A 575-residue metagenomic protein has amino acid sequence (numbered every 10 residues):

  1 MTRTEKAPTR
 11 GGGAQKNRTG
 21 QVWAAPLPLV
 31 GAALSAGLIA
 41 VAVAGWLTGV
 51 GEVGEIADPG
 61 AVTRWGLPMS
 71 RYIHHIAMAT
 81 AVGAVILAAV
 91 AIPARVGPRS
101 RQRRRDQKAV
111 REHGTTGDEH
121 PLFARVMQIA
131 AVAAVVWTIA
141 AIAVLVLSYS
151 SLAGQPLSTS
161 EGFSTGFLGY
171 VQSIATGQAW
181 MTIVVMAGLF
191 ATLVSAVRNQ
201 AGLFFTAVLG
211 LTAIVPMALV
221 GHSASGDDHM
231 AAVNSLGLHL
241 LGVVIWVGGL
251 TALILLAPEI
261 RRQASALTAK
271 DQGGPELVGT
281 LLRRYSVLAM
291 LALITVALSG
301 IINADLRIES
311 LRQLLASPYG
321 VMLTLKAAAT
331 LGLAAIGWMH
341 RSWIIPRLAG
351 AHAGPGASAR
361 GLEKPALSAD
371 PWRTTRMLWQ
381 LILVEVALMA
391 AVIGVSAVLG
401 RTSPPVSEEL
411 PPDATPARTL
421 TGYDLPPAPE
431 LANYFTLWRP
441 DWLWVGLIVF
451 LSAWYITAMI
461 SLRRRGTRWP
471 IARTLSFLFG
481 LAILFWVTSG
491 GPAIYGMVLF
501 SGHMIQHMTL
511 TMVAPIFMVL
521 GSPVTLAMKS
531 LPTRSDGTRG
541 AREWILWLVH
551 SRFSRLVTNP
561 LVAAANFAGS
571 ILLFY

Functional and structural regions predicted by a protein language model:
T2-R439: Polytopic transmembrane helical bundles with strong interfacial aromatic enrichment
W65, R71-Y72, A79, A143-V144 (+4 more regions): Early transmembrane hairpin module of multi-pass membrane proteins
